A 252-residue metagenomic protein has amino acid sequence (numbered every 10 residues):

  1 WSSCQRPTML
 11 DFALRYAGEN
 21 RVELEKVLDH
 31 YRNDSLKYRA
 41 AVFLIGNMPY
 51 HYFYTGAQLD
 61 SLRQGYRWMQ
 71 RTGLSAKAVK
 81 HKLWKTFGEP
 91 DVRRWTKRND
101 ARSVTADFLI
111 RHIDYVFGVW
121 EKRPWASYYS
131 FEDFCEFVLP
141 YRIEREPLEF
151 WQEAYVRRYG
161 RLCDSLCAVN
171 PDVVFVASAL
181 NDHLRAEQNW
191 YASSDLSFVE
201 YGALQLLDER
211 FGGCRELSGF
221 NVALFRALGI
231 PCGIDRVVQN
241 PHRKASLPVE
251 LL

Functional and structural regions predicted by a protein language model:
S3-C4: N-terminal Sec signal peptide cleavage junction
D11-L14, H30, C167-S178, D182-H183 (+2 more regions): Hydrophobic/aromatic-rich core segments of domains that either
R15, E23-K26, D34-E209: Secondary-structure boundary elements
